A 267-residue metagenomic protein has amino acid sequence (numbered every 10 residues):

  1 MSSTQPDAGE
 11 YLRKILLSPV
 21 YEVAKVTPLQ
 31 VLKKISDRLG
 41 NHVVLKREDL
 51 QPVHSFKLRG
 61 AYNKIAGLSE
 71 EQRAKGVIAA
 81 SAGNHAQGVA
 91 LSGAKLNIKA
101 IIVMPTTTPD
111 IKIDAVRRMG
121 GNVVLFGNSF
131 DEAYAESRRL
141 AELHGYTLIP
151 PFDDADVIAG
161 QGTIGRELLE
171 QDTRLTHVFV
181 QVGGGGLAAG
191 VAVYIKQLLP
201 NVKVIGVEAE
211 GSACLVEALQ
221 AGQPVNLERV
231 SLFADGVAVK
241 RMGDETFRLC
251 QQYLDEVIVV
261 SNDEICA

Functional and structural regions predicted by a protein language model:
M1-A267: PLP-dependent amino-acid enzyme catalytic core
